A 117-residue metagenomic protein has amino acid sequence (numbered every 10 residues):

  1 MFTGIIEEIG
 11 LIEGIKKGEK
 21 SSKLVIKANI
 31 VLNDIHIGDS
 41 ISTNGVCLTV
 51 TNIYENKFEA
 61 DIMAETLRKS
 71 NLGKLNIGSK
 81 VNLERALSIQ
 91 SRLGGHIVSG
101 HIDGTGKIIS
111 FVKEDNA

Functional and structural regions predicted by a protein language model:
M1-A117: Conserved loop->alpha-helix
